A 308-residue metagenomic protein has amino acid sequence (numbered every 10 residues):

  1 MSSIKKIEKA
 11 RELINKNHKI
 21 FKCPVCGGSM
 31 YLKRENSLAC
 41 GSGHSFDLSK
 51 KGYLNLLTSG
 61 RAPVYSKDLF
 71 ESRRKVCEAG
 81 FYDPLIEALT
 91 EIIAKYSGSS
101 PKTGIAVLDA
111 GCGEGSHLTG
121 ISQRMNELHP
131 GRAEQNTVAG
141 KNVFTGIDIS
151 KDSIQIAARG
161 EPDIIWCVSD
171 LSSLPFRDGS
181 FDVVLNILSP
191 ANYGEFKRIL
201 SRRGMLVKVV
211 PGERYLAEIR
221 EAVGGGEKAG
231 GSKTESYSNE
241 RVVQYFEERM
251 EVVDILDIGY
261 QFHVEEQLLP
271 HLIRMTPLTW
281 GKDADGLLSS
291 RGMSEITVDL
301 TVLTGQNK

Functional and structural regions predicted by a protein language model:
S2-P63: N-terminal auxiliary segments of SAM/dcSAM-dependent transferases
R11, P63-A88, I92, Y96: Class I SAM-dependent methyltransferase Rossmann-like catalytic core, especially the SAM/SAH-binding loop
N17-H18, I258-K308: Conserved Class I S-adenosyl-L-methionine
K102-G113: Conserved class I S-adenosyl-L-methionine
E114-R132, N136-V138: Conserved SAM-binding loop of SAM-dependent methyltransferases across substrates and taxa, primarily the Class I
P162-L174: Conserved SAM-binding strand-loop segment of SAM-dependent methyltransferases
S172-V183: A short acidic, Gly/Pro-enriched loop at the edge of an enzyme's catalytic core that lines a small-molecule cofactor
G204-R214: Conserved beta-strand signature within the Rossmann-like core of class I S-adenosyl-L-methionine
